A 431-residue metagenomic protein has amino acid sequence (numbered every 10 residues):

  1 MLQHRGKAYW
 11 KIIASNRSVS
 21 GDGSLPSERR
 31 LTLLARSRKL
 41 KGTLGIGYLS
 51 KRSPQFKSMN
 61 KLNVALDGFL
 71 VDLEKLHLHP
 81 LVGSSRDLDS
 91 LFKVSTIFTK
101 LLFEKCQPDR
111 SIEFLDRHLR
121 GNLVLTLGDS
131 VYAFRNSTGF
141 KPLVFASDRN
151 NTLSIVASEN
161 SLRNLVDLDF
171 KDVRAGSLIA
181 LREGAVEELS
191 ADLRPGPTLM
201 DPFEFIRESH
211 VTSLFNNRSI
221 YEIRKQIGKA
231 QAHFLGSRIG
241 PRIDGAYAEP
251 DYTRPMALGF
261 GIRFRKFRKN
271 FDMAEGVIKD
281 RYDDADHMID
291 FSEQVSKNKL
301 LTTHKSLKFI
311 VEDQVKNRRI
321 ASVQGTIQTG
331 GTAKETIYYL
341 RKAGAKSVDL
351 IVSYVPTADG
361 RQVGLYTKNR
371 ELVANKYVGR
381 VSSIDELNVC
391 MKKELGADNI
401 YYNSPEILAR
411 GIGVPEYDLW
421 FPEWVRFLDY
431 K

Functional and structural regions predicted by a protein language model:
M1-R174, A180-D244, E249, K316: Conserved short alpha-helical segments that host acidic/polar catalytic motifs at enzyme active sites
F92-L101, R268-D290, E394-R410: A conserved beta-strand->alpha-helix junction
S130-V131, R135, P142, T152 (+2 more regions): PRPP-dependent phosphoribosyltransferase catalytic core
F140-K141, R163-N164, E187-E188, T253-A257 (+4 more regions): Flexible loop/turn segments at secondary-structure boundaries
L168, H233-F234, G245, L300-Y338 (+1 more regions): Phosphate/diphosphate-binding loops
I179, Q231, A246, M256 (+2 more regions): Conserved hydrophobic/aromatic pocket- or pore-lining residues that grip, position, or stack substrates in active sites
G240-Y252, D349, I400-N403: Short glycine-rich phosphate-binding loop at a beta-alpha junction
I262-I320, A358-N369: Short, glycine/charge-rich flexible loops or terminal/linker lids adjacent to PRPP-binding catalytic cores
